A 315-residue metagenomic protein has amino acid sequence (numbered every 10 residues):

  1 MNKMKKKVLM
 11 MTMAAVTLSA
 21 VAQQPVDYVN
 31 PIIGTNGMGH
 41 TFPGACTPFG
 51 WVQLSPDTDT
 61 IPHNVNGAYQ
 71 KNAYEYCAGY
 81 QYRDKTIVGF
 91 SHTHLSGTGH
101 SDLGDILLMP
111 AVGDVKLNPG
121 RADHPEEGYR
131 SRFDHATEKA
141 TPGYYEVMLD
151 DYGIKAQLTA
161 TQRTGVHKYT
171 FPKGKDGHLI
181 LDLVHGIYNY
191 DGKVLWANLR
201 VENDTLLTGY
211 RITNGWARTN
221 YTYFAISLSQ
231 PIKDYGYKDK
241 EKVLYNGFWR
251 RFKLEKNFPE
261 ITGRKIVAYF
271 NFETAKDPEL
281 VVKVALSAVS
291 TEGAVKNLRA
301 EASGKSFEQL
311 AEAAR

Functional and structural regions predicted by a protein language model:
M1-Q23: Bacterial Sec-dependent N-terminal signal peptides
Q23-R315: Accessory carbohydrate-recognition regions in carbohydrate-active enzymes
